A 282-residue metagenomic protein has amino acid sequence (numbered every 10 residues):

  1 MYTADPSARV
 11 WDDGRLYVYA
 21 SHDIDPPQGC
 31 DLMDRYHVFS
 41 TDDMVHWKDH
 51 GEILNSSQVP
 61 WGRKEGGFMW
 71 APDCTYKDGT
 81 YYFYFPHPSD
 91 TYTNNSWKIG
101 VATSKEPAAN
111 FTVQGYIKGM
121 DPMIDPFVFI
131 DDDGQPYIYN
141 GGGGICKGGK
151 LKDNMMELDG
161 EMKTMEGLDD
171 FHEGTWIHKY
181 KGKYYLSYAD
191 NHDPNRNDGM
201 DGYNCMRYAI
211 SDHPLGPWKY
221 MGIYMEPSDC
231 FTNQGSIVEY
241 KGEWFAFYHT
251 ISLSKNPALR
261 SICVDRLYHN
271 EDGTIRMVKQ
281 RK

Functional and structural regions predicted by a protein language model:
M1-K282: Carbohydrate-active catalytic/glycan-binding domains of CAZyme proteins, especially the secreted or lumenal ectodomains
